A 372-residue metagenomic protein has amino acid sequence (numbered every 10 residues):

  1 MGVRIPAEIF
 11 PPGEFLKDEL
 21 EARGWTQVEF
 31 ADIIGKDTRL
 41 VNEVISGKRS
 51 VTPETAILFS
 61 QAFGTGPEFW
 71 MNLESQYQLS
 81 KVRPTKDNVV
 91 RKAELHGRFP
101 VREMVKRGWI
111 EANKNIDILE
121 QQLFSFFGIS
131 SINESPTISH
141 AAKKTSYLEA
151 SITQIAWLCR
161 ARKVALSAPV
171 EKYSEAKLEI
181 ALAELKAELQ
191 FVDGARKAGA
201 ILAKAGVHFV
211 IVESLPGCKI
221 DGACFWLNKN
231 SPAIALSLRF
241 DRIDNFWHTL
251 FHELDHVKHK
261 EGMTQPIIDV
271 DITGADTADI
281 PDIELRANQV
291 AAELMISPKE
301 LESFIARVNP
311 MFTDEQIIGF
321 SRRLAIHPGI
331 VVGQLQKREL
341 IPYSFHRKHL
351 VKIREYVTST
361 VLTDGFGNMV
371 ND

Functional and structural regions predicted by a protein language model:
G2-D372: Active-site hotspot residues in diverse enzymes, especially metal/ion-binding acidic/histidine motifs
